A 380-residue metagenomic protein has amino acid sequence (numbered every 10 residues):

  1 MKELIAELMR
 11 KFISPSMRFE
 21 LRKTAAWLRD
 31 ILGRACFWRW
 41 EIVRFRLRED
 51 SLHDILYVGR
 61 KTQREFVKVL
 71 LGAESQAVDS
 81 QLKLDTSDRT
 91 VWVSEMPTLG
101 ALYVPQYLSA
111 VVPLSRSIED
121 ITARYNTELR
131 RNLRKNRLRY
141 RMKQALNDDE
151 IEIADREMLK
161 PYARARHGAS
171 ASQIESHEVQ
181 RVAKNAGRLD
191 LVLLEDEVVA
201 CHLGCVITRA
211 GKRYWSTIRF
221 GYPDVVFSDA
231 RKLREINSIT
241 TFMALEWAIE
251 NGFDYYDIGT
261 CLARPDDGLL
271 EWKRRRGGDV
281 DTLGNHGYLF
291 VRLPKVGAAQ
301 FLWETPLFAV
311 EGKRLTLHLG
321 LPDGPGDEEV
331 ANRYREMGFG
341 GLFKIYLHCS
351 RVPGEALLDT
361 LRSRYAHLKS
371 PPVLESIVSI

Functional and structural regions predicted by a protein language model:
M1-W27, Q63, L70-R141, A145-D148: Acyl-donor-binding surface of acyltransferase catalytic domains
L4-K11, P15-W27, V43-D50, L102-I118 (+1 more regions): Active-site/acyl-donor-binding loops of N-acyltransferases
D30-A35: Extracytosolic and intramembrane catalytic regions of membrane-associated proteins in envelope/secretory systems
W38-E41, R46, S51-T62: Preference for solvent-exposed, low-hydrophobicity sequence contexts
D79-L82, V179-Q180, L245, L270-K273: Short amphipathic alpha-helical segments and helix-helix/interface helices
Q81-L82, L133, M158-H167, A244-A248 (+1 more regions): Hydrophobic, Leu/Ile/Phe/Ala-enriched alpha-helical segments that form helix-helix packing faces
E95-R231, A263, Y346-I380: A conserved beta-strand-loop-helix scaffold within acyl/acetyltransferase catalytic domains
D190-G297: Aromatic (often tryptophan-rich) hydrophobic motifs at membrane interfaces
